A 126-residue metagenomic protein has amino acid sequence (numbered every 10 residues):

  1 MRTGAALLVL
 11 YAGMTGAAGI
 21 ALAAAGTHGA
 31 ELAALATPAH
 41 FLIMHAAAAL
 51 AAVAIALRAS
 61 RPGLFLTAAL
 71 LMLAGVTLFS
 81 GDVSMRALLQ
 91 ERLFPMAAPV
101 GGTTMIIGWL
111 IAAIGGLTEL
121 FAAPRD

Functional and structural regions predicted by a protein language model:
M1, T118-D126: Short, charged juxtamembrane terminal tails flanking transmembrane helices
G4-H28: N-terminal signal-anchor transmembrane alpha helix
L8, A12-G16, A68-G75, G101 (+1 more regions): Hydrophobic alpha-helical transmembrane segments of polytopic
M14-L22, A34-R58, L70-G81: Core segments of alpha-helical transmembrane spans in multipass integral membrane proteins
A33-H40, E91-T103: Non-cytosolic membrane-interface motifs at loop->transmembrane helix junctions
M44-A52, T104-G115: Hydrophobic cores of alpha-helical transmembrane segments in multi-pass inner/ER membrane proteins, independent
V53-F65, A87-E91, A122: Juxtamembrane helix-break-helix junctions at the cytosolic face of small multi-pass alpha-helical membrane proteins
D82-A97, G115: Membrane-helix boundary connector in multi-pass membrane proteins
